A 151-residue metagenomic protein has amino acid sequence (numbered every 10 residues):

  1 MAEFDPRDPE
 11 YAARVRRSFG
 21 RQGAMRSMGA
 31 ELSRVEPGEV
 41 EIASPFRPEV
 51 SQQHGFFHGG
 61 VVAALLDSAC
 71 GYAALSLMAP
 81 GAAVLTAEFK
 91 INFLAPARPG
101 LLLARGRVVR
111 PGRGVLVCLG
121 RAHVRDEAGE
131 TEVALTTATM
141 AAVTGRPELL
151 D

Functional and structural regions predicted by a protein language model:
M1-A43: Non-catalytic linker/capping segments at the edges of enzyme domains
M1-P6, P96-P99, L103-D151: HotDog/MaoC-like acyl-thioester-processing domains
R26-M28, G38-V40, G59, A83-F89 (+2 more regions): A generic structural signal for short beta-strands and their flanking turns/coil linkers
P37-G38, R47-V50, S68-G71: Short, charged/polar surface micro-motifs in flexible loops or helix N-caps
S44-F46, F93, A142: Hydrophobic residues in beta-strands and at strand termini
R47, S51-L65: A conserved, well-ordered hydrophobic junction motif at loop->secondary-structure transitions
G60-P80: Active-site helix/loop of acyl-thioester processing domains in fatty-acid/polyketide metabolism, spanning hotdog-fold
A73-L103, V108: Hydrophobic beta-strand-centered segment that forms part of the acyl-chain substrate-binding groove
